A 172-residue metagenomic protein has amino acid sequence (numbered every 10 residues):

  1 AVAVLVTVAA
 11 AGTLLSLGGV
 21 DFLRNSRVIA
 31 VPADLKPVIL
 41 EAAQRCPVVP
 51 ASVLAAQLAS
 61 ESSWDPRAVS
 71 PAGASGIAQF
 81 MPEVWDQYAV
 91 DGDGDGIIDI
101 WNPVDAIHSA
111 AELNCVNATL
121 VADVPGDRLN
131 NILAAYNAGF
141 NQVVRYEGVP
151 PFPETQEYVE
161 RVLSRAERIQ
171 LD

Functional and structural regions predicted by a protein language model:
A1-L17: Hydrophobic membrane-insertion alpha-helices, especially the h-region of bacterial N-terminal signal peptides
T13-P66, T119-A122, I169-D172: Export/targeting segments at the very N-terminus of extracytoplasmic proteins
N25-I29, R128, V149-P150: Short glycine-enriched, charge-decorated loop/helix-capping segments at active-site entrances that position
D34-R45, I77, P82-R145, E157-V159 (+1 more regions): Alpha-helical segment that forms one wall of the substrate-binding/catalytic cleft in peptidoglycan-active domains
P47-A74, Q79-D86, A111: Secreted/periplasmic proteins that engage bacterial cell-wall peptidoglycan
S62-P71, L120, G139-V149: Secretory-pathway/luminal and periplasmic proteins that interact with or process carbohydrate-rich
P151-T155: Short, low-complexity, polybasic intrinsically disordered segments
